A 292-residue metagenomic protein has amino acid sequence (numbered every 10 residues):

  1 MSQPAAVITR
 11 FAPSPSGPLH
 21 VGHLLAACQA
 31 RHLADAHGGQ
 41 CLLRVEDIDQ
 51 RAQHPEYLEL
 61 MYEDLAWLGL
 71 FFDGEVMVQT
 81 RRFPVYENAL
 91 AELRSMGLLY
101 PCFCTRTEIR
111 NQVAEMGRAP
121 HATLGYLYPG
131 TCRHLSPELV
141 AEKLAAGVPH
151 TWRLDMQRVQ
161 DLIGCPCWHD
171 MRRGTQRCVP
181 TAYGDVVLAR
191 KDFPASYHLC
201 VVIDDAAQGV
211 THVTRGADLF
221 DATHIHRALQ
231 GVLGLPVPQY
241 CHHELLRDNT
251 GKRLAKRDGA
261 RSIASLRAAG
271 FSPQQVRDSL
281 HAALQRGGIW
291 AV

Functional and structural regions predicted by a protein language model:
M1-P120, A217-P236, W290: N-terminal Rossmann-like or analogous alpha/beta NTP/dinucleotide-binding catalytic cores that position adenine
M1-S16, C41, L139-A145, P149 (+2 more regions): Non-catalytic terminal extensions that flank enzyme cores
P15, W67, S95, A182 (+3 more regions): Short glycine/serine/threonine-biased micro-segments
E108-L254, S262-R267: Active-site cores that bind ATP or allylic diphosphates and position pyrophosphate for catalysis
